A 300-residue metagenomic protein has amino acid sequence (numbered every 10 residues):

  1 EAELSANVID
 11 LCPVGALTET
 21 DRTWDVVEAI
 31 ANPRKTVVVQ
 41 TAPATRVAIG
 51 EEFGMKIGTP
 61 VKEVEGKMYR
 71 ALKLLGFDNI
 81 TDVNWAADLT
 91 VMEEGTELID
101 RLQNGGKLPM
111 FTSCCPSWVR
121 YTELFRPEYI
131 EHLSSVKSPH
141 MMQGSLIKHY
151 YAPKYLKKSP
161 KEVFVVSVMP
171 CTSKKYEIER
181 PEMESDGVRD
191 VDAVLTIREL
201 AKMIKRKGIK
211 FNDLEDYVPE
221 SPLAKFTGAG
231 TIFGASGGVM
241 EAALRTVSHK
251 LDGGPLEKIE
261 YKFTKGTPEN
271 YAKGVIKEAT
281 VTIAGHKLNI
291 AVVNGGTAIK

Functional and structural regions predicted by a protein language model:
E1-D25: Iron-sulfur cluster-binding cysteine motifs and their immediate structural context in ferredoxin-like electron-transfer
T18-K300: Iron-sulfur-associated redox domains of electron-transfer enzymes in respiratory and anaerobic energy metabolism
